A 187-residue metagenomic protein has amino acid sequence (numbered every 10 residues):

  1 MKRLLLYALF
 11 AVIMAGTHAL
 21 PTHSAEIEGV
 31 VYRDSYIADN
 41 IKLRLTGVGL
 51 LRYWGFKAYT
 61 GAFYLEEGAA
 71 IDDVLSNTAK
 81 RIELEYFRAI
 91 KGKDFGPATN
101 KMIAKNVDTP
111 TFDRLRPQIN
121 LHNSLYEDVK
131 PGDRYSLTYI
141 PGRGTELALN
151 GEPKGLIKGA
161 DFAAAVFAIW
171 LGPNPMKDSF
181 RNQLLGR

Functional and structural regions predicted by a protein language model:
M1-L4: Positively charged n-region of N-terminal signal peptides that target proteins for export
L6-Y7, L185: General helical structural elements
Y7-T17: Bacterial N-terminal signal peptides
L20-R187: Terminal leader/tail segments of proteins
